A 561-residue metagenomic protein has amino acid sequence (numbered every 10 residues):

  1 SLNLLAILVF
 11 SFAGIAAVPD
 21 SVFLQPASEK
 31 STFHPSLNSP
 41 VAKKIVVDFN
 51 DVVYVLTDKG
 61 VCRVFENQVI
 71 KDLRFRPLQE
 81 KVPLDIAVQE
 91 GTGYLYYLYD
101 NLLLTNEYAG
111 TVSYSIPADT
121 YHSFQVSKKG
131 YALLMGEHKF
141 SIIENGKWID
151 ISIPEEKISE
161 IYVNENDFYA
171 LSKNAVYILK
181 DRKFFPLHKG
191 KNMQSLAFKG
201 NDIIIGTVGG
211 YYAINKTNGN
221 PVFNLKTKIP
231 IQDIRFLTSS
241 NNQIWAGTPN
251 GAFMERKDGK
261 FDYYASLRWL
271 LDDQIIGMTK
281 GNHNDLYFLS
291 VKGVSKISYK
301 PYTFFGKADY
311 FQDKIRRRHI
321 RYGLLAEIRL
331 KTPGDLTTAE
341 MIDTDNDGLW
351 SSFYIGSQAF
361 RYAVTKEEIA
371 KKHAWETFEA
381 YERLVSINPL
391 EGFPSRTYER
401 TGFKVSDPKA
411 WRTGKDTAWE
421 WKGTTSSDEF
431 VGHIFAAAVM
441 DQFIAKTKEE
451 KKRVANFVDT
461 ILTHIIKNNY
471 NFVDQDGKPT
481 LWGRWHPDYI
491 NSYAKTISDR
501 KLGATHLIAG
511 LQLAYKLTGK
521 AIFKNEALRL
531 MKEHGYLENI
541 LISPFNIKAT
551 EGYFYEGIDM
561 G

Functional and structural regions predicted by a protein language model:
Q25-N50, L73-G91, S113-K129, I149-E165 (+3 more regions): Short coil-to-beta transitions that initiate beta-strands within beta-rich domains
H34-K59, G348, F353-G356: Beta-strand-rich domains and repeat architectures in extracellular enzymes and scaffolds, especially beta-propellers
V52-V55, Y94-Y97, Y131-L134, D167-A170 (+3 more regions): Conserved beta-propeller blade signature
D58-C62, Y99-L104, E137-S141, K173-Y177 (+3 more regions): Loop/turn residues immediately N-terminal
N145, Y299-G306, Y362-W375, D441-D459 (+1 more regions): Structural helix-adjacent loops and short alpha-helical linkers that scaffold large soluble proteins
I275-Y302: Blade-level signature of beta-propeller repeat domains, shared across WD40, Kelch, NHL, RCC1 and BNR/Asp-box propellers
G323-D335, T344, K371-D499: Extended ligand-binding groove/face enriched in aromatic
S352-E367, D416-T417, G432-E449, G503-K520 (+1 more regions): Well-ordered alpha-helical scaffold segments within catalytic/enzyme domains
